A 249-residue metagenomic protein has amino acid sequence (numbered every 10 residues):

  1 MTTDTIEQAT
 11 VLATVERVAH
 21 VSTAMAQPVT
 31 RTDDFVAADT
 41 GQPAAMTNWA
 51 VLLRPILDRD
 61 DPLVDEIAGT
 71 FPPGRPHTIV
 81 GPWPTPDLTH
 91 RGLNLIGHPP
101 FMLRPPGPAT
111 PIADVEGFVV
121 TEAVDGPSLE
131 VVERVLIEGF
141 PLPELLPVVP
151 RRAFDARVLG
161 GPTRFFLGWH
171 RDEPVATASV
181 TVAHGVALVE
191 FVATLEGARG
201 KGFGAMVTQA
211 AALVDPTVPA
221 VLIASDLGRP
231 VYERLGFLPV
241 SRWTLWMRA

Functional and structural regions predicted by a protein language model:
M1-P72: N-terminal charged segments
T23-T30, P73-H77, P82, I96-P99 (+1 more regions): A short helix-loop-beta-strand connector motif used in the catalytic cores of GNAT acetyltransferases and, in some
A45-P55, G185-E196: Conserved acetyl-CoA binding element of GNAT-fold acetyltransferases
L53-P127, L222-A224, W243-R248: Acyl-donor-binding surface of acyltransferase catalytic domains
D60-E66, F191-V214, R234: Conserved acetyl-CoA-binding loop-helix of GNAT-fold acetyltransferases
L88, Y232, F237: Conserved active-site tyrosine of GNAT-family acetyltransferases
G126-E138: A short, well-structured alpha-helix characteristic of acyl/acetyltransferase catalytic modules
L145-L195: A conserved beta-strand-loop-helix scaffold within acyl/acetyltransferase catalytic domains
